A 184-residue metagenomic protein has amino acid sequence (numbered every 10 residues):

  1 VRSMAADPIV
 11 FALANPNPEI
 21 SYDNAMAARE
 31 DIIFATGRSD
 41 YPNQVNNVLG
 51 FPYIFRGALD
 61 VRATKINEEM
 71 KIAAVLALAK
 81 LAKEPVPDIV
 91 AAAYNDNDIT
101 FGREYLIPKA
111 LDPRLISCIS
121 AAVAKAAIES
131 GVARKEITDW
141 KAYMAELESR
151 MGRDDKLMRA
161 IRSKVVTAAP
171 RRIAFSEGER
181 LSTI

Functional and structural regions predicted by a protein language model:
V1-S3: A glycine- and small/hydrophobic-rich beta-loop-beta segment that serves as a flexible "lid/hinge" or phosphate-binding
A6, W140-A145, A174-F175, S182-I184: Well-ordered, non-transmembrane segments within structured domains
P8-G131, K135: Adenosine-phosphate binding glycine-rich loop
R29, P87, N95, D139 (+3 more regions): Serine/threonine-rich low-complexity intrinsically disordered regions
T100-R103, Y143, K164-P170: Gly-rich Lys/Arg/Thr-decorated short loops/hinges at beta-loop-alpha junctions or inter-strand turns that position
S120, A126-A160, K164-V165: Glycine/serine-rich phosphate-binding loop and adjoining beta1-alpha1 elements at the start of nucleotide-handling
G152-I184: Non-catalytic terminal/interface segments that mediate subunit docking, oligomerization, and allosteric communication
